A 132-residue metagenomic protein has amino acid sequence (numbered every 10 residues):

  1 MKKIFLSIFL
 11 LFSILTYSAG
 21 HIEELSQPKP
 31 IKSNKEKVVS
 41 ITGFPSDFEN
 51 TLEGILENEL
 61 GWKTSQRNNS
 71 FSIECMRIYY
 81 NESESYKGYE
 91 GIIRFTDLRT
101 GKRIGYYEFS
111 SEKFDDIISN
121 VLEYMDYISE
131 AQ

Functional and structural regions predicted by a protein language model:
M1-I4: Positively charged n-region of N-terminal signal peptides that target proteins for export
L6-L11, F114: Generic alpha-helix initiation/capping and coil-helix boundary signal
I8, L15-E59, E130-Q132: A structural "domain/chain start" motif
K35-K37, N69-F71, K87-G91: Envelope-exposed proteins and targeting segments
N50, G54, N58, D115 (+1 more regions): Solvent-exposed, polar/charged alpha-helical surfaces in well-ordered, non-transmembrane soluble domains, broadly
E59-S70: Short acidic low-complexity segments
E74-E123: Amphipathic beta-strand/beta-sheet edge segments enriched in Tyr/Trp
L98, Y127-Q132: Short flexible/disordered coil segments
